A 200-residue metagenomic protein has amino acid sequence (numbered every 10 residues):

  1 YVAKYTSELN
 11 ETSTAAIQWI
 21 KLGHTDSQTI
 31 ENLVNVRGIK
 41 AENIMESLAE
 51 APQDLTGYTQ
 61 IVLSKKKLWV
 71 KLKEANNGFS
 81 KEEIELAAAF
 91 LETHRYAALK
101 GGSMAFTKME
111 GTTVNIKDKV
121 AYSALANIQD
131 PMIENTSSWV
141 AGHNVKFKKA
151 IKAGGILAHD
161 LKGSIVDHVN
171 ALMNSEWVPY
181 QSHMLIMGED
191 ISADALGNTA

Functional and structural regions predicted by a protein language model:
Y1-A200: Sequence/structural signature of beta-propeller domains
